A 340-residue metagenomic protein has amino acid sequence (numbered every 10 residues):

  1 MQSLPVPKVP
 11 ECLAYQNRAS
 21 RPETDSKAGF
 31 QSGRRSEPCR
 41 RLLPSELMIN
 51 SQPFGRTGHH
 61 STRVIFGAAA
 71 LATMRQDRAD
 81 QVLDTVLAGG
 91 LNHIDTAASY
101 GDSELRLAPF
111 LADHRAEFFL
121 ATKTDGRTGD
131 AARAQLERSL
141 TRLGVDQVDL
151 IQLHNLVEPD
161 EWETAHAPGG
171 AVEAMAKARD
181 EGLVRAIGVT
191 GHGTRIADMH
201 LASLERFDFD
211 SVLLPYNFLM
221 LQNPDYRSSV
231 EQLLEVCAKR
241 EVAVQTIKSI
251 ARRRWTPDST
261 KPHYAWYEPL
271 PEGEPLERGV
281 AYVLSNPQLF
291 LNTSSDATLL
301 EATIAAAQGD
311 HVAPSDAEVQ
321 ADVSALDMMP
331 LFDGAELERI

Functional and structural regions predicted by a protein language model:
Y15-N17, D25: Intrinsic-disorder-associated, low-complexity terminal segments enriched in Asp/Asn/His/Tyr and depleted of Lys/Arg
R41-F118, A174: N-terminal binding-site loop/beta-alpha segment at the start of enzyme catalytic domains that lines or forms
F54, F66, I94, L107 (+8 more regions): Conserved, mostly hydrophobic/aromatic
G67-D77, T122-D130, A265-P271: Active-site mouth loops of central-metabolism enzymes
M74-V86, D130-L143, R195-S203, L276-G279: Short, acidic/polar
D102, L156-I340: Beta/alpha (TIM)-barrel catalytic core signal, keyed to glycine-rich beta->alpha loops juxtaposed to Asp/Glu that bind
L143-W162: Active-site groove signature of glycoside hydrolases
